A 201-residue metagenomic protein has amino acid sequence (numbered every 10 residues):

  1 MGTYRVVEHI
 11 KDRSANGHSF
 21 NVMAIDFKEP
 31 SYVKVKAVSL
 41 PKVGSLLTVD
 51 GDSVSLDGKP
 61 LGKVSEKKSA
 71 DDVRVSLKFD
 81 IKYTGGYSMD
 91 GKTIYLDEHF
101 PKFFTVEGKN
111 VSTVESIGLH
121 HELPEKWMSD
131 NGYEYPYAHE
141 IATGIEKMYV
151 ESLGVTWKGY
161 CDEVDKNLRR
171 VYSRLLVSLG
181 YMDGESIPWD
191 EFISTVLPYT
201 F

Functional and structural regions predicted by a protein language model:
G2-S14: Structural detector for short beta-strands of small beta-barrel domains
S14-M23: Short aromatic-glycine-enriched beta-strand elements
K28-P41: Beta-strand/loop nucleic-acid-binding surfaces
G44-S53: Flexible glycine-rich surface loops and low-complexity tracts that mediate binding to linear polymers
S53-V54, I94: Hydrophobic residues embedded in beta-strands of well-ordered beta-sheets
G62-K109, T113, D130-F201: Metalloprotease/metallohydrolase-associated module, dominated by Zn2+-dependent proteases
I117-S129: Active-site recognition of the HExxH zinc-binding catalytic motif
